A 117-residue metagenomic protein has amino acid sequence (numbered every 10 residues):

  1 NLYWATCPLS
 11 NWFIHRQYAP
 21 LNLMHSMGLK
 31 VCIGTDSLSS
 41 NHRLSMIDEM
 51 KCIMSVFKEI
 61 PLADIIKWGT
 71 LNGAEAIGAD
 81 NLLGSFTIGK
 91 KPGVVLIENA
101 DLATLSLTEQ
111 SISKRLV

Functional and structural regions predicted by a protein language model:
N1: Acidic (Asp/Glu)-rich catalytic clusters
C7, Q17-N99: His/Asp/Glu-enriched, well-ordered alpha-helical/loop segment that forms or immediately abuts the divalent-metal
W12-H15: Helical hairpin unit composed of two closely spaced alpha helices linked by a short loop
Q17, T108-Q110: Composition- and surface-driven signal marking solvent-exposed, interaction-prone regions in large proteins
L83, L107-T108: Charge-dense, low-complexity polyampholytic segments
D101-L107: Short, Lys/Arg- and Gly-enriched loop/turn segments at beta-strand edges
I112-V117: Short peripheral tails and domain-boundary helices/loops at the edges of structured domains
